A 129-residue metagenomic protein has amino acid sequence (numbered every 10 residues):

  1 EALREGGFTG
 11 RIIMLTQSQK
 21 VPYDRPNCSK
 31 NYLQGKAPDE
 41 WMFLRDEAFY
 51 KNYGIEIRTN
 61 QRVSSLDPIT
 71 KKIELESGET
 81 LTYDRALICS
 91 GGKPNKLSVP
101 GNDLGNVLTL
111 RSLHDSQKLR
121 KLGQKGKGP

Functional and structural regions predicted by a protein language model:
E1-E56: Beta1-alpha1 glycine-rich phosphate/pyrophosphate-binding loop at the start of Rossmann-like nucleotide-binding domains
L44-P129: FAD-binding core/adjacent interface of flavoenzyme oxidoreductases
